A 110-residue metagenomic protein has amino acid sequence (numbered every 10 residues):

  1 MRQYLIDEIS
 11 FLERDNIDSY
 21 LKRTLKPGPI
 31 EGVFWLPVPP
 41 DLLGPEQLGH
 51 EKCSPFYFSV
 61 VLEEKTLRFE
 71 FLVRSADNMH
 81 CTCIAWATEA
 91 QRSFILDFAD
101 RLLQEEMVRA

Functional and structural regions predicted by a protein language model:
M1-S19: Terminal, regulation- and interaction-focused segments at domain boundaries
M1-Y4, D41, F71: Long, low-complexity, intrinsically disordered polar/charged segments
Q3, E31-V33, T66: A generic structural signal for beta-strand entry/edge sites
L12-D15, L43-P45, D77-H80: Short, surface-exposed beta-strand/loop "edge" segments at domain boundaries and coil↔beta transitions
S19-P27, R101-V108: Short, intrinsically disordered, mixed-charge
K22-P55: Ser/Thr-rich, low-complexity intrinsically disordered terminal regions
S54-A110: C-terminal basic regulatory modules in eukaryotic proteins
